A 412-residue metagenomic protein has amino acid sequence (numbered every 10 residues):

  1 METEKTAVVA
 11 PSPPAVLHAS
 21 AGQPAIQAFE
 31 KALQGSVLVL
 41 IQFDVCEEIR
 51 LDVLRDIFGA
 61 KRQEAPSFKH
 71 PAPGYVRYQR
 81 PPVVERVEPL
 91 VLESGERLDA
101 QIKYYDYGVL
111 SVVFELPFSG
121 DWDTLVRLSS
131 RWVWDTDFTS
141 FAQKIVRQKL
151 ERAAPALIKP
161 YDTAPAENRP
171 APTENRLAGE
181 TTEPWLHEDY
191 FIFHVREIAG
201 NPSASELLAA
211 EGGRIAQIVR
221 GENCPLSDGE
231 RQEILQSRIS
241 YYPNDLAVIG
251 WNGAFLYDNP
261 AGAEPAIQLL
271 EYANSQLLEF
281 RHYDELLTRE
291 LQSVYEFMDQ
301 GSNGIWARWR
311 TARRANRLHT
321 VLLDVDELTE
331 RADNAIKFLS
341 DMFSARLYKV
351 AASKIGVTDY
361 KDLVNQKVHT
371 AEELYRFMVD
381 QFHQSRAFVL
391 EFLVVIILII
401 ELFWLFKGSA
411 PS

Functional and structural regions predicted by a protein language model:
E2-D245: Short Lys/Arg-enriched alpha/beta "domain-start" segment
I57, R127-S129, P265-A266, E271-N274 (+3 more regions): General N-terminal targeting signals
L98-A100, S237, Y242-N244, Q268 (+6 more regions): Short, flexible coil/linker segments at or flanking structured domains
S119-D121, A261-A263, I399: Generic "edge-of-domain/loop-turn" microfeature
W122, W132-W134, W185, W251 (+2 more regions): A residue-identity detector for tryptophan
A209-R310: Extended, charged amphipathic alpha-helical segments
H282-G408: Membrane-associated alpha-helical segments
P411-S412: Membrane-proximal, acidic/low-complexity disordered segments on the non-cytosolic side of organellar membranes
